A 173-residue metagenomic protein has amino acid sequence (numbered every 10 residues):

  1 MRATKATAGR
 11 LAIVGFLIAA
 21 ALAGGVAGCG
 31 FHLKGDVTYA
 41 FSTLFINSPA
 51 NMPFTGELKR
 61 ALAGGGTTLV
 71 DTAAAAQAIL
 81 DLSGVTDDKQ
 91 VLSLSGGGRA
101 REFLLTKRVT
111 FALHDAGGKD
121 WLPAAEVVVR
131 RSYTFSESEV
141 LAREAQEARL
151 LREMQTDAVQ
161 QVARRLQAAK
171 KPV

Functional and structural regions predicted by a protein language model:
M1-A27: Sec-dependent bacterial lipoprotein signal peptides
G15, G24-T67, K171-V173: A structural "domain/chain start" motif
G35-V37, D71-T72, K119, A125: Short secondary-structure boundary/capping segments
L62-G66, L113-G117, E137, Q161-K170: Sec/Tat-exported extracytoplasmic proteins
T67-A78: Short acidic low-complexity segments
D81-E126, R130-A148: Surface-exposed short loop/turn segments
L141-V173: C-terminal/domain-edge helix-coil "capping" segments
